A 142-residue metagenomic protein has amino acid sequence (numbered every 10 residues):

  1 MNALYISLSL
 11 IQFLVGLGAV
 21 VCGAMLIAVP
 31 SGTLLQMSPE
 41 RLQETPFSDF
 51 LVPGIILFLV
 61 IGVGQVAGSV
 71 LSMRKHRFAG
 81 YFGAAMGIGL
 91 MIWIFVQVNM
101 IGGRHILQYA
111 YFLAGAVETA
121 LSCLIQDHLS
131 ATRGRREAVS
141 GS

Functional and structural regions predicted by a protein language model:
M1-S142: Topology signature of small-to-medium multi-pass alpha-helical membrane proteins
